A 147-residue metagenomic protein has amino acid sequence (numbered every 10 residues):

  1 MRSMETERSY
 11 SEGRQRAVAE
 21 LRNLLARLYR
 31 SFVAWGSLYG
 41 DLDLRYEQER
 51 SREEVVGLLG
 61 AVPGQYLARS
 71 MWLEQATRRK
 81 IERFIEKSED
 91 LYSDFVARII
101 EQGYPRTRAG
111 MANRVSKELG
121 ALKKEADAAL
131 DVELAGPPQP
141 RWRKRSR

Functional and structural regions predicted by a protein language model:
M1-R147: Conserved non-transmembrane functional hotspots
